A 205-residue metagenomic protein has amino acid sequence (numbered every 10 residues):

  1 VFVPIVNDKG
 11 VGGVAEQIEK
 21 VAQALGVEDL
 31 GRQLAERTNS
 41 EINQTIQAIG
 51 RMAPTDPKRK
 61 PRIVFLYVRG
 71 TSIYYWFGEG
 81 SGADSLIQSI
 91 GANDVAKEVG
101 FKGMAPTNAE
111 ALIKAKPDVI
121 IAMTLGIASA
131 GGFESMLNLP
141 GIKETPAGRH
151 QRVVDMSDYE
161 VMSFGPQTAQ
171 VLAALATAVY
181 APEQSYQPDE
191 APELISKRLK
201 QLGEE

Functional and structural regions predicted by a protein language model:
V1-A24, A105-E144: Acidic/His-rich segments in extracytoplasmic proteins that coordinate ligands and/or metal ions
V1-S72, Q151-E205: Extracytoplasmic substrate-binding proteins
E19, D84-S85, E110, A173: Active-site phosphate/pyrophosphate- and oxyanion-stabilizing loops and adjacent acidic/basic residues in soluble
N43, Q88-V95, P117, A122: Short helix-capping and hinge/turn segments at secondary-structure transitions, especially at repeat and domain
M52-R59, Q88, I113-A115, T145-R149: Extracellular/periplasmic catalytic domains that process cell-envelope and extracellular macromolecules
Y74-G78, G132-S135: Short, well-ordered secondary-structure micro-motifs
W76-M104: Alpha-helical, coiled-coil/dimerization segments enriched in small aliphatic residues
K97-G103, A111, V119, T124-S129 (+5 more regions): Acidic/histidine-enriched, beta-strand-rich ligand/metal-binding domains
